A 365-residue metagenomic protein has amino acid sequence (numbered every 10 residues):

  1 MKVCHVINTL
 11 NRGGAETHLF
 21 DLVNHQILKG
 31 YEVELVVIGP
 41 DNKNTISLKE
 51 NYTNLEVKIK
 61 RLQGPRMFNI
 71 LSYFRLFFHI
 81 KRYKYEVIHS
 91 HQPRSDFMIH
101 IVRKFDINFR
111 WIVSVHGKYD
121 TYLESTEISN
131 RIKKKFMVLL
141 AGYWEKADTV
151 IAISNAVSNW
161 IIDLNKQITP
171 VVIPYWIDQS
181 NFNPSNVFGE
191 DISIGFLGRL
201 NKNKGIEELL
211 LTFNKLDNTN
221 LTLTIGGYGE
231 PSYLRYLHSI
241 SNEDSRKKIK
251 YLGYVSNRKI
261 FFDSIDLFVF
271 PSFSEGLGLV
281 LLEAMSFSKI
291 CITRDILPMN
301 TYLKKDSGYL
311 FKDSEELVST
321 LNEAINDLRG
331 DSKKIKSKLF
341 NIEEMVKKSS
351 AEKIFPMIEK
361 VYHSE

Functional and structural regions predicted by a protein language model:
E16-D21, I192, F196-K215, R235: A conserved mid-protein helix/loop that constitutes part of the nucleotide-sugar donor-binding site
L35-K43, I177, L197, T222-R235: Glycosyltransferase donor-sugar binding loop
F74-F78, R131-V150: Membrane-proximal helix-turn-helix segments that form the acceptor-binding/catalytic region of lipid-linked
S90-D96, V115: Short His-centered aromatic/hydrophobic patch
E145-T169, I177: A short, active-site helix/loop in glycosyltransferases that binds the activated sugar's phosphate group
Y254, F273: Aromatic "clamp/platform" in nucleotide-sugar-dependent glycosyltransferases that forms part of the donor/acceptor
I290-T293: Short hydrophobic beta-strand element within catalytic cores of glycosyltransferases and related nucleotide-activated
K305, Y309-V318, A324-G330: Conserved acidic donor-binding segment of nucleotide-sugar-dependent glycosyltransferases
